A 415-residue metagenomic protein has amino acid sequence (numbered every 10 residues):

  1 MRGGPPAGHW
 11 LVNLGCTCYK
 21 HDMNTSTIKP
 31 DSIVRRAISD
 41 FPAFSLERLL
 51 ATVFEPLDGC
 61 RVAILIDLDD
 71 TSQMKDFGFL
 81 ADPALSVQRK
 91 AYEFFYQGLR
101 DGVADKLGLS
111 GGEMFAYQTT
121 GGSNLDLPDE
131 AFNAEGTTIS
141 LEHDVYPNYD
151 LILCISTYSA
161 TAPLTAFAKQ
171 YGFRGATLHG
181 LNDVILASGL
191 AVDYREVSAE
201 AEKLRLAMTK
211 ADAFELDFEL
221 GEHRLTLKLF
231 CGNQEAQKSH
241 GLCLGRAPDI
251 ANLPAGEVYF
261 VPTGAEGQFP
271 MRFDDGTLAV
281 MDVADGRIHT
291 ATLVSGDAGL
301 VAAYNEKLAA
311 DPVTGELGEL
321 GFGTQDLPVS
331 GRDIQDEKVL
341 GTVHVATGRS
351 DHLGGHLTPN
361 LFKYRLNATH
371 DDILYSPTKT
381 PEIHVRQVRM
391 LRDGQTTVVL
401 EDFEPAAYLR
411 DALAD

Functional and structural regions predicted by a protein language model:
Y19-Q268, F273-G276, R389-D415: Active-site bordering "gate/hinge" segments that shape substrate access to catalytic or cofactor-binding pockets
P56, T263, F273, D311-G315 (+4 more regions): A structural signal for short secondary-structure junctions
G59, E266, L278, D285 (+4 more regions): Active-site lining segments that contact anionic ligands and/or coordinate catalytic metals
V258-A302: Oxyanion-binding "anion nests"
T290-H356: Dual-mode signal for accessory low-complexity, basic/Gly-rich regions
V343-V345, R349-A414: Internal helix-turn-beta structural module
